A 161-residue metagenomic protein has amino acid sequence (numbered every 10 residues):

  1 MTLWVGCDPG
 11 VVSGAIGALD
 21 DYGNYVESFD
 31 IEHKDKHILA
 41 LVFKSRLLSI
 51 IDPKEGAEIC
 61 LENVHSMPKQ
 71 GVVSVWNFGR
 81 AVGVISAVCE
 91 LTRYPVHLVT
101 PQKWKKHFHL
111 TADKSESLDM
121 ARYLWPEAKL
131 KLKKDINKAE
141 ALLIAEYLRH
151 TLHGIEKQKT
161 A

Functional and structural regions predicted by a protein language model:
M1-A161: Phosphate- and other anionic-substrate recognition elements at nucleic-acid/protein interfaces
